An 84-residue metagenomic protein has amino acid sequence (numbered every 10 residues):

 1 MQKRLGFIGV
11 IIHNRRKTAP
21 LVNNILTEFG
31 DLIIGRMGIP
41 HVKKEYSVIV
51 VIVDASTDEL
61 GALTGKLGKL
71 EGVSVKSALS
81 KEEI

Functional and structural regions predicted by a protein language model:
M1-I84: Long, contiguous binding/interaction regions
